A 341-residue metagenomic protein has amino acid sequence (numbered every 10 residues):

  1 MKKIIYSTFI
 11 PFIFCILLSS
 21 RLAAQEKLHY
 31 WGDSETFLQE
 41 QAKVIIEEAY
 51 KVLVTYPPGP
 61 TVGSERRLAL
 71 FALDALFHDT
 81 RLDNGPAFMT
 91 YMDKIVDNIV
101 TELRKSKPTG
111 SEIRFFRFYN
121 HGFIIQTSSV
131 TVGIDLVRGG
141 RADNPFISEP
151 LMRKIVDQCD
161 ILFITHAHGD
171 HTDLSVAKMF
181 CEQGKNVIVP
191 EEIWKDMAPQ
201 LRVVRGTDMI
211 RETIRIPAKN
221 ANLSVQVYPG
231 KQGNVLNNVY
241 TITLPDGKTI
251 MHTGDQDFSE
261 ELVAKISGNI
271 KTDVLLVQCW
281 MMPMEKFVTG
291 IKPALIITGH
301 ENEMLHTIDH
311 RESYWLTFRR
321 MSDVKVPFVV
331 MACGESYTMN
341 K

Functional and structural regions predicted by a protein language model:
M1-Q25: Bacterial Sec-dependent N-terminal signal peptides
Q25-F37, P199-S224, N234, L244 (+2 more regions): Binuclear metal-ion centers of metallo-dependent hydrolases, dominated by the metallo-beta-lactamase
Q25-V62, Y91-E112, F118, I124-A167 (+2 more regions): Pre-active-site segment of Zn-dependent metallo-hydrolases
G85-K107, N186, E192-R202: Short, basic/low-complexity N-terminal boundary segments at the transition from targeting/disordered tails
P108-I113, Q126-V132, T213-Q226, T243-I250 (+1 more regions): Beta-strand-turn-beta hairpins that frame and shape the catalytic cleft of phosphate-ester-processing enzymes
I134-V137, Q158-T172, I188-E192, M251-D255 (+4 more regions): Active-site neighborhood of phospho(di)ester-bond hydrolases with catalytic His/Asp-centered motifs
E149-I210: Active-site HxH/HxHxD metal-binding segment of metal-dependent hydrolases
S175, Y228-K292: Active-site-proximal loop/helix segments of hydrolase catalytic cores
